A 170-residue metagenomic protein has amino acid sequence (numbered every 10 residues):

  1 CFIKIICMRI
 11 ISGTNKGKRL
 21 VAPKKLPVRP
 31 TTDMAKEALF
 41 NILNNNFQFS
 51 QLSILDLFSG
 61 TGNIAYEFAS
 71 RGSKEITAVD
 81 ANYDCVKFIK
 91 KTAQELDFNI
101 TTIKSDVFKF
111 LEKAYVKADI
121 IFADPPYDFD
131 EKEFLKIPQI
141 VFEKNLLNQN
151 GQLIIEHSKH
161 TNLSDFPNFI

Functional and structural regions predicted by a protein language model:
C1-I170: Class I S-adenosyl-L-methionine-dependent methyltransferase catalytic core
